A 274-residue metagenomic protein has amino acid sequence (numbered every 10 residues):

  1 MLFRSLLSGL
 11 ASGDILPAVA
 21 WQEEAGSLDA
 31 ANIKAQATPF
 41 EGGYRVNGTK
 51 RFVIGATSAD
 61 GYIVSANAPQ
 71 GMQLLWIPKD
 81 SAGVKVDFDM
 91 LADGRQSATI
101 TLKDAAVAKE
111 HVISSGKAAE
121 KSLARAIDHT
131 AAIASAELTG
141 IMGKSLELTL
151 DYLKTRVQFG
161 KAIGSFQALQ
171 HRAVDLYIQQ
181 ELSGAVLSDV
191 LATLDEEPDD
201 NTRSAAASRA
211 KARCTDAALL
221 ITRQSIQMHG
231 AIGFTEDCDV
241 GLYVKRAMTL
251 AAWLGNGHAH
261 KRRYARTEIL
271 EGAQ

Functional and structural regions predicted by a protein language model:
M1, G13, P39-Y44, R125-Q274: Alpha-helical interface subdomain recognition
M1-S8, S12-G13, I54-A59: Internal helix-loop-helix
L6-S8, E24-A25, K34-Q36, K50-I54 (+2 more regions): A generic local secondary-structure boundary/capping motif
G13-E24: A short, Trp-centered hydrophobic/proline-enriched beta-strand micro-motif
D29-N47: Cytochrome P450 C-terminal beta-domain/meander region
N32, F52-V53, P78-G116: Flexible, small-/acidic-enriched active-site or ligand-binding loops
N47-K85: A short core secondary-structure module
L75, I100-L102, M142, S183: Residue-level signal for inorganic ion chemistry
